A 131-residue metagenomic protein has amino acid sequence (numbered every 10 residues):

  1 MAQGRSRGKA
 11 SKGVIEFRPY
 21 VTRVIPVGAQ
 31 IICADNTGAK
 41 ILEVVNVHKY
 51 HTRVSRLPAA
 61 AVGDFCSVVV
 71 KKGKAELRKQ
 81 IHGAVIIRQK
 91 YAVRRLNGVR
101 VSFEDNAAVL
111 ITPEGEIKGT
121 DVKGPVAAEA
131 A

Functional and structural regions predicted by a protein language model:
A2-V85: Ribosome large-subunit tunnel/peptidyl-transferase-proximal elements
V21, V99, K118: Glycine-rich, flexible loop/turn motifs
A39, H51-S55, K74-E76, A92-L96 (+2 more regions): Short beta-strands and strand-coil junctions in structured, solvent-facing domains, enriched
E76-E114: Mid-chain, well-packed structural core segment of small domains
D105-A131: Helix-rich interaction surfaces within compact, conserved domain-sized segments that mediate assembly or partner
